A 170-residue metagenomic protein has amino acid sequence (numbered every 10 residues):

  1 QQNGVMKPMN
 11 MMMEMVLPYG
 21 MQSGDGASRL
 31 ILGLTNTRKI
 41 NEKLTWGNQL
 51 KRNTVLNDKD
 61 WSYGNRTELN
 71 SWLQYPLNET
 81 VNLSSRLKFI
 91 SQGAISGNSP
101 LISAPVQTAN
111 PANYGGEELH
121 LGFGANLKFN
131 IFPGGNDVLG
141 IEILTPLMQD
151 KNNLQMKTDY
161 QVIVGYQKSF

Functional and structural regions predicted by a protein language model:
Q1-K51: Outer-membrane pore/translocation modules
D58-F170: Outer membrane beta-barrel transmembrane domains
